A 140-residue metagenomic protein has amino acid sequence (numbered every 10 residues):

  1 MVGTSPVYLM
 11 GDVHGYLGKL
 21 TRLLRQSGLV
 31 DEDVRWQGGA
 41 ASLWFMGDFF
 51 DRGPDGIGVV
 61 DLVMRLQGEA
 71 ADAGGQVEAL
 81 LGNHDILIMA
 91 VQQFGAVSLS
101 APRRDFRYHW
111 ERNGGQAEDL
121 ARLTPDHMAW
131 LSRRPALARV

Functional and structural regions predicted by a protein language model:
M1-L62: N-terminal active-site segment of His-dependent metallophosphoesterases
G53-V60, M64-V140: Active-site neighborhood of divalent metal-dependent phosphoester bond hydrolases
